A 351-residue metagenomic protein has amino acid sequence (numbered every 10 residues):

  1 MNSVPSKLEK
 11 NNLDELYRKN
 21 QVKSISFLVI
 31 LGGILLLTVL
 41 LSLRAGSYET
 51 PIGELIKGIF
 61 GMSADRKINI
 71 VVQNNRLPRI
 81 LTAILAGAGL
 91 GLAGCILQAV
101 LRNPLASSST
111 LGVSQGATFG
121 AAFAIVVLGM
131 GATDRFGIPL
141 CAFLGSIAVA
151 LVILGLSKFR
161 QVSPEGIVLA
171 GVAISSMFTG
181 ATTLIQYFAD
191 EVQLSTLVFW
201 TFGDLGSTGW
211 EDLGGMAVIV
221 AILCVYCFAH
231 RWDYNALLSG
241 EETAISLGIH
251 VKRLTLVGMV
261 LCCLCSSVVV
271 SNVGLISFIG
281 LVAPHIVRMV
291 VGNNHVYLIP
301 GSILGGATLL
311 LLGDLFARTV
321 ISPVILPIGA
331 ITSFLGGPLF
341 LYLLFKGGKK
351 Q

Functional and structural regions predicted by a protein language model:
M1-Q351: Alpha-helical transmembrane segments in inner-membrane proteins
